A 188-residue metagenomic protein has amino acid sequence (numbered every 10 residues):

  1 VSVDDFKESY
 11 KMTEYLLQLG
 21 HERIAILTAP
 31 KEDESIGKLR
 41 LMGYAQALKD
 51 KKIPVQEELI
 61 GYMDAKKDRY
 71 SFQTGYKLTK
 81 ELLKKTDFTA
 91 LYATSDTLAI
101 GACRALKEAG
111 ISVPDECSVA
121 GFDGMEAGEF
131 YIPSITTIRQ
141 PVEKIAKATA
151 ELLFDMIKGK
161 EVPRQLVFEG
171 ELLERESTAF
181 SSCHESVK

Functional and structural regions predicted by a protein language model:
V1-K188: Bacterial carbohydrate/catabolite-sensing allosteric modules
